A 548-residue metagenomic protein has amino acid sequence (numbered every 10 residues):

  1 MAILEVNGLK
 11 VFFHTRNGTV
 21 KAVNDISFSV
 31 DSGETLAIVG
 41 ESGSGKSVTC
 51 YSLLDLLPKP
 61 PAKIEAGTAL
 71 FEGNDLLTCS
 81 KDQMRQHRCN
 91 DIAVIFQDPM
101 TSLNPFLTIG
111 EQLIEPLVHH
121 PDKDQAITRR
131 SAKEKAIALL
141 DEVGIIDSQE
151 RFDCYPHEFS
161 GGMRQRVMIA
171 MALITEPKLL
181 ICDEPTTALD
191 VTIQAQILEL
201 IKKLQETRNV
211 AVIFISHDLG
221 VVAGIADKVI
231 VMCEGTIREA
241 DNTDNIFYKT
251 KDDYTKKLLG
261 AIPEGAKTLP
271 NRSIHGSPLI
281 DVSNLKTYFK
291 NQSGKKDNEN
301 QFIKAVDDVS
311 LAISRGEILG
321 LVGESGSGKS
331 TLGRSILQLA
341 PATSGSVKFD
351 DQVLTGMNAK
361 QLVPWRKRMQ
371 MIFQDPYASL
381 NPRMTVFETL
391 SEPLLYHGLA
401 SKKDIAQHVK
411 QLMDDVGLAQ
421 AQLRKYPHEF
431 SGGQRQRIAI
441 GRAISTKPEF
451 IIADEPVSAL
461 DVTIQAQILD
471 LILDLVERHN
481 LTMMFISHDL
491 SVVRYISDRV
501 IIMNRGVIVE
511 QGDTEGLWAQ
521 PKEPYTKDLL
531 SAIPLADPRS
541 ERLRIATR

Functional and structural regions predicted by a protein language model:
P60-K63, L76-A93, H119, R129 (+6 more regions): ABC ATPase NBD coupling module
I64-D75, G345-V353: Conserved ABC transporter NBD signature motif
D75, R130-E150, V353, D404-A421 (+1 more regions): Conserved ABC ATPase "signature" region
C89, H157, T175, T446 (+1 more regions): Conserved signature/switch motifs of ABC ATPase nucleotide-binding domains
I174-K178, S445-E449, Q465: A short, proline-enriched helix->beta-strand linker immediately N-terminal to the Walker B motif in ABC-type P-loop
I237-N242, K249, Q511-G512: ABC ATPase "signature
